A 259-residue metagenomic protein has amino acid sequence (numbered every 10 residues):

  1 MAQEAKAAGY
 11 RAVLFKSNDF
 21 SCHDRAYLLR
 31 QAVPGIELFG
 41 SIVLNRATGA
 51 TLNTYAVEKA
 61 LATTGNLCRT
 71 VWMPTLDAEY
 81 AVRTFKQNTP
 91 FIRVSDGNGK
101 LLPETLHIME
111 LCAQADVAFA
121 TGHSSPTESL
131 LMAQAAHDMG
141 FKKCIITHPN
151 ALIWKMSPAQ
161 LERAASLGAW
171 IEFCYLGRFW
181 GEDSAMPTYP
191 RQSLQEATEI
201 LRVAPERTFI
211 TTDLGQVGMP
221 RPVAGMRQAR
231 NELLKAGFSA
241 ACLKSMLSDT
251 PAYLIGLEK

Functional and structural regions predicted by a protein language model:
M1-I36: An N-terminally biased module of ancient metal coordination in phosphate/nucleic-acid-related enzymes
V13-F15, F39-I42, R69-M73, F119-T121 (+3 more regions): Hydrophobic faces of well-ordered beta-strands that scaffold small-molecule active sites in alpha/beta enzyme cores
N18-D19, T75-L76, S124, P149-A151 (+1 more regions): Active-site metal-binding loops of divalent metal-dependent hydrolases
H23-R25, L52, L130-Q134, K155-L161 (+3 more regions): Histidine/acidic-residue-rich catalytic or RNA/ligand-binding cores of hydrolases and nuclease-related proteins
P34-I36, A47-T147, R163: Extended substrate/RNA-proximal surfaces in nucleic-acid metabolism proteins
N45-Y55, A120-S125, I146-M156, G177-L194: Active-site glycine- and acidic-residue-rich loops that bind and position anionic ligands or nucleotide-like cofactors
C174, A204-P222: Short acidic/histidine-rich active-site segments
V223-K259: Mid-to-C-terminal alpha-helical segments outside catalytic/metal-binding sites
